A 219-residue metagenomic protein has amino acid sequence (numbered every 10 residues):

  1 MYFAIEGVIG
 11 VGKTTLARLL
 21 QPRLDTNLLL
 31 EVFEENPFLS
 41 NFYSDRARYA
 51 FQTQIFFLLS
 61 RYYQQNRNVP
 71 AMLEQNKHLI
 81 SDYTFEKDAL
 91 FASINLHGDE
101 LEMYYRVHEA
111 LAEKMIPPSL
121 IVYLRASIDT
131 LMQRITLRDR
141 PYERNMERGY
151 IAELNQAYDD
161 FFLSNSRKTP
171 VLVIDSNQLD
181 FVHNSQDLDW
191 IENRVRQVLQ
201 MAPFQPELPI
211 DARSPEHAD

Functional and structural regions predicted by a protein language model:
I5: Hydrophobic anchor at the beta1->P-loop junction of P-loop NTPases
V8: P-loop (Walker A) phosphate-binding loop of NTP-binding proteins
K13: Conserved lysine of the Walker
L16-A17: Post-Walker A alpha-helix
P22-S60: Conserved substrate/cofactor phosphate-moiety recognition/catalytic segment in nucleotide-dependent phosphotransferases
Y49, T53-I116: Glycine-rich phosphate-binding loop used to anchor ATP phosphates in small-molecule kinases, encompassing both
D88-A157: A glycine- and Lys/Arg-enriched "phosphate-lid" helix/loop adjacent to the NTP-binding pocket of small-molecule kinases
T136-M146, Y150-D219: NTP-dependent small-molecule kinase module
